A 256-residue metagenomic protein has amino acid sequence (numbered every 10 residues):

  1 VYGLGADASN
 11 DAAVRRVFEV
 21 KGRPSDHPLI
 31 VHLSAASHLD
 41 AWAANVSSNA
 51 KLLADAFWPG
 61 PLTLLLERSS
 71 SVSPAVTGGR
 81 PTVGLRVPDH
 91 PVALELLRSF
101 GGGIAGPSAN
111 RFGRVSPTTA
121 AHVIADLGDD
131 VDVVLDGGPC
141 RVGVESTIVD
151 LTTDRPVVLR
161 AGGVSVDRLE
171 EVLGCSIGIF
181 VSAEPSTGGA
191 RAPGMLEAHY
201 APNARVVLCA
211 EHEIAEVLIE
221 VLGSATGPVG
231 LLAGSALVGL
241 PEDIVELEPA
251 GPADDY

Functional and structural regions predicted by a protein language model:
V1-Y256: Active-site-adjacent structural elements in enzyme catalytic cores
